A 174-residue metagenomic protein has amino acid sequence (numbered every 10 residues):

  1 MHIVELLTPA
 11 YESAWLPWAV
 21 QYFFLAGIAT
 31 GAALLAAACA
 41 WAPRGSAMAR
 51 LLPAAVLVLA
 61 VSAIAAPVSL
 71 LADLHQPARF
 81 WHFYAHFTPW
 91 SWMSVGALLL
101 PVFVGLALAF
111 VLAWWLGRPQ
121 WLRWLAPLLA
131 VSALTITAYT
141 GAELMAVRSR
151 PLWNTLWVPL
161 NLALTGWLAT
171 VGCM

Functional and structural regions predicted by a protein language model:
M1, V58-A63, A130: Alpha-helical transmembrane segments
M1-A42: N-terminal signal-anchor module of multipass membrane proteins
L7-L16, R44-M48, H86-T88, G117: Cytosolic juxtamembrane amphipathic/interface segments immediately preceding and feeding into a transmembrane helix
E12-F23, A85-L99, N154-T165: Short aromatic-rich membrane-water interface segments that cap or initiate transmembrane helices in multi-pass membrane
A19-F23, A47-V61: Loop-to-helix transition at the N-terminal end of transmembrane alpha-helices
F23-G27, W41-A49, L106-M174: Long, contiguous internal "core" modules enriched in hydrophobic/ aromatic residues
S62-R118, G141-L144, P151: Membrane-interface helix-loop-helix modules in multi-pass inner-membrane proteins
